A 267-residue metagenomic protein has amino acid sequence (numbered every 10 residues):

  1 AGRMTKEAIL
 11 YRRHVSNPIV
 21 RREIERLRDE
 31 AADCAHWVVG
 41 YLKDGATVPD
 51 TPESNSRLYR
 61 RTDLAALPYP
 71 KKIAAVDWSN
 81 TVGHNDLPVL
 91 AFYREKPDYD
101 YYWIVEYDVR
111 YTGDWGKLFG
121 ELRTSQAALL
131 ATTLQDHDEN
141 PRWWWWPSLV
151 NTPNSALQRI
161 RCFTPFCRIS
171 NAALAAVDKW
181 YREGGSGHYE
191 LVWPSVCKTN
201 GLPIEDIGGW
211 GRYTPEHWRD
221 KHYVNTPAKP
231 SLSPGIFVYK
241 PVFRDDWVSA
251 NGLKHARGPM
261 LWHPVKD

Functional and structural regions predicted by a protein language model:
A1-R3: Short, Lys/Arg-enriched N-terminal segments with co-localized hydrophobic residues within the first ~10-30 amino acids
K6-E7, E30-V38: Short loop->beta transition adjacent to catalytic acidic/histidine clusters or analogous donor-positioning motifs
E7-S16: A conserved hydrophobic helix/loop-capping motif in glycosyltransferases and polysaccharide synthases
S16-E30: Short, well-formed alpha-helical segments that are part of the catalytic scaffolds of diverse glycosyltransferases
Y41-Y99: Active-site-proximal specificity loops/subdomain of glycosyltransferases
Y99-D108: Short beta-strand-to-loop acidic/aromatic patch adjacent to the donor-nucleotide binding site
R110-K198: Conserved catalytic core of nucleotide-sugar-dependent glycosyltransferases
R182-D267: C-terminal catalytic/acceptor-binding lobe
